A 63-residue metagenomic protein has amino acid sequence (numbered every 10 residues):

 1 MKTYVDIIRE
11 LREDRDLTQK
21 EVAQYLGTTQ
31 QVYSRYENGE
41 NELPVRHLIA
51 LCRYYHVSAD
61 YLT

Functional and structural regions predicted by a protein language model:
M1-D14: A short, Lys/Arg-rich alpha-helix, primarily the initiator
K2, L17, V57: Short beta-to-alpha loop/turn elements within the nucleotide-binding domains of ABC transporters
Y4-D6, V45-L48: Short alpha-helical elements of helix-turn-helix
R12, E37, D60: Acidic active-site catalytic centers that drive phospho-/nucleotidyl reactions and related ester hydrolyses
D14-R15, Y54: Histidine kinase transmitter module recognition
D16-N38, A50: Short alpha-helical DNA-recognition segment
G27, R46-Y61: DNA major-groove recognition helix of helix-turn-helix/homeodomain DNA-binding modules
